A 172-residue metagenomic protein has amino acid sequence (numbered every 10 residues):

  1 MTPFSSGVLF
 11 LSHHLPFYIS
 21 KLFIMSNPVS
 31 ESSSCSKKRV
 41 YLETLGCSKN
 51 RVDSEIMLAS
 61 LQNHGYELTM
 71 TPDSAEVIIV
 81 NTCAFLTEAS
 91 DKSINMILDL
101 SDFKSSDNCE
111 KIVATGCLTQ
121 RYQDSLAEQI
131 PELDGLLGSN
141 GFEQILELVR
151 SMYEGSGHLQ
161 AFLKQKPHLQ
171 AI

Functional and structural regions predicted by a protein language model:
S5-I24: Short, Lys/Arg-enriched N-terminal segments with co-localized hydrophobic residues within the first ~10-30 amino acids
L22-I172: Proteins enriched for Cys/Gly/acidic motifs involved in redox and nucleic-acid/cofactor modification
